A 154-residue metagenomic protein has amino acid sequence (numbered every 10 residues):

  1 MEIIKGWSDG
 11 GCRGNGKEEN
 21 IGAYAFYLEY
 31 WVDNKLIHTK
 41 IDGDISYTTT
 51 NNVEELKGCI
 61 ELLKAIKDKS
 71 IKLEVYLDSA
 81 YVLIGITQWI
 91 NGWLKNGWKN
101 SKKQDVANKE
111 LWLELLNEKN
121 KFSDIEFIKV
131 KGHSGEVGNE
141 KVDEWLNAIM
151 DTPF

Functional and structural regions predicted by a protein language model:
M1-K57, K64-I66, D143-F154: RNase H-like nuclease fold core
G11-K17, I60-K141, W145: RNase H catalytic domain
